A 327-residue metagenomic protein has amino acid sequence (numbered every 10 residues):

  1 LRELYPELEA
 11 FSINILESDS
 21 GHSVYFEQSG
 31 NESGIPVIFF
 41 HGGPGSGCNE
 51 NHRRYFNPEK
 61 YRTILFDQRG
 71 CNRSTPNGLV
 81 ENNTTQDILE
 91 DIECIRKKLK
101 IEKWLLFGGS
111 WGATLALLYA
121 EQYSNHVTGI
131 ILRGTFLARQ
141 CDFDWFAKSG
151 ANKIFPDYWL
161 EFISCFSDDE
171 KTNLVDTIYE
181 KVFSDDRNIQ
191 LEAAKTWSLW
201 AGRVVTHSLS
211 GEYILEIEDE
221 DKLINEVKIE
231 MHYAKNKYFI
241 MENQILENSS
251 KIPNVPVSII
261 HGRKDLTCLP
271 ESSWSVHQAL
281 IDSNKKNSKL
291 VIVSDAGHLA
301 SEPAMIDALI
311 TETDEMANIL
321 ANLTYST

Functional and structural regions predicted by a protein language model:
S46-H52, R69-N83, C141: Glycine-rich "HGGG/HGxG" loop immediately N-terminal to the catalytic nucleophile of the alpha/beta-hydrolase
N57-T75: Conserved alpha/beta-hydrolase
Q86-W104: Conserved acidic catalytic loop of the alpha/beta-hydrolase fold
E102-C141: Conserved hydrolase catalytic core segment
N125-T177: A catalytic-pocket lid/entrance helix-loop region that shapes and gates access to the active site across common
I252-P253, I259-H261, D265: Short beta-strand/loop motif that positions the catalytic acidic residue of the alpha/beta-hydrolase fold
L266-S272: Conserved alpha/beta-hydrolase "acid-adjacent" motif
S288-T327: Catalytic active-site module of serine/aspartate enzymes centered on a nucleophile-bearing elbow/loop
